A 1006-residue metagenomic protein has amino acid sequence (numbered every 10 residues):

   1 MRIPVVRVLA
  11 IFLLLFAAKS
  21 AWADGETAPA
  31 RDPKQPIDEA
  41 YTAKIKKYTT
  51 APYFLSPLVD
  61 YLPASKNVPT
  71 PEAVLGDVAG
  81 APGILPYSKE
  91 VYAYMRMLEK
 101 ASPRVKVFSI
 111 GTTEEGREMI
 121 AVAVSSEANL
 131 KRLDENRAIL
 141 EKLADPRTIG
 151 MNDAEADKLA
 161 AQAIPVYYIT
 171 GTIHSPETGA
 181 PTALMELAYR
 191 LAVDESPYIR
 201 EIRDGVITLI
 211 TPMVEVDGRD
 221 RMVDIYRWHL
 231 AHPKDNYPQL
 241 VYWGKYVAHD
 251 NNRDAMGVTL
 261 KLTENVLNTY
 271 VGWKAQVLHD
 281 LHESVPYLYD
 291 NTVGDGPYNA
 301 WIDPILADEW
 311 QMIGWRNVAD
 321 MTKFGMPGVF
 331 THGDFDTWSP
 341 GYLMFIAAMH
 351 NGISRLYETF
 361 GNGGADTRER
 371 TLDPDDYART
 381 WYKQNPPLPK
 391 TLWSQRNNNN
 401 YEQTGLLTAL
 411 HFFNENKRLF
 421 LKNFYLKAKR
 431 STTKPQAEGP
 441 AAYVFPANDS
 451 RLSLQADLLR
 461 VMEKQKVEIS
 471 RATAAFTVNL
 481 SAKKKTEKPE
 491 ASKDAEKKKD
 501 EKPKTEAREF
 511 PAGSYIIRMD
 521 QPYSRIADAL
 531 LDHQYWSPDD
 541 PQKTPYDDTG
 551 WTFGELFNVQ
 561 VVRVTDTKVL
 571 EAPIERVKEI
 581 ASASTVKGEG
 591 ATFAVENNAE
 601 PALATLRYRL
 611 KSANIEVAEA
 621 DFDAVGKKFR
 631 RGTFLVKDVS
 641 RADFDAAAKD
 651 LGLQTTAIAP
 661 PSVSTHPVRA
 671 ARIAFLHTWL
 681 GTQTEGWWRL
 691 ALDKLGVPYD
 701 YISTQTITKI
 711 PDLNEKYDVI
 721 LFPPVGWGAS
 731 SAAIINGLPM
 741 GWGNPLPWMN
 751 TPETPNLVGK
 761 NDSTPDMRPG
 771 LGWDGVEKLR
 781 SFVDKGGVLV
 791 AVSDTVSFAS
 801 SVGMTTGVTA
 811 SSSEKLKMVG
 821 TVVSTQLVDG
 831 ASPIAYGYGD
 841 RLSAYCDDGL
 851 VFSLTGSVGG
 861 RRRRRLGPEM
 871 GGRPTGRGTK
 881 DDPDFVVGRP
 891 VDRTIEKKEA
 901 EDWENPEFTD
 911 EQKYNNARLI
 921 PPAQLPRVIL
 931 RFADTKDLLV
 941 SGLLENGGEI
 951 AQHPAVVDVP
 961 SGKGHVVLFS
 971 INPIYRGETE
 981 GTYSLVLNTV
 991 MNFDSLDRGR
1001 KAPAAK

Functional and structural regions predicted by a protein language model:
M1-L9: Bacterial N-terminal signal peptides that target proteins for export
I3, S20, Q276-H279, S354: Residue-level recognition of hydrophobic positions within alpha-helical transmembrane segments
V8-K19: Bacterial N-terminal signal peptides
L9, L240-W243, A348: Residue-level detector of transmembrane insertion/anchoring sites
D24-I207, V247, R253-D254, T259-K261 (+5 more regions): Intrinsic-disorder/low-complexity accessory segments
T208-L260: Mobile, glycine- and charge-enriched loop segments and immediately flanking short secondary-structure elements within
M213-V216, Y226, L281-L288, T795: Short, solvent-exposed turn/loop segments enriched in Gly/Ser/Thr/Pro and often Arg
